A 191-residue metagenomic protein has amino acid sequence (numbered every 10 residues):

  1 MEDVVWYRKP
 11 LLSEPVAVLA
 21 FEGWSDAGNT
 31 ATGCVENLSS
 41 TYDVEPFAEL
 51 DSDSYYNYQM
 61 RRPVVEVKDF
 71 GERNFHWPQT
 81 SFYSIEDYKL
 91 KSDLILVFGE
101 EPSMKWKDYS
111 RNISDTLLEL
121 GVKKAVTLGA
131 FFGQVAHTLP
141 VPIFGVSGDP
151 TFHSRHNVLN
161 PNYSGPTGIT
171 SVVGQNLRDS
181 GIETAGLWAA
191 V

Functional and structural regions predicted by a protein language model:
M1-G99: N-terminal short beta-loop-beta anion/metal-coordinating cradle
F21-S25, V97-W106, H156-S164: Flexible, glycine/proline-enriched loop segments at strand-loop-helix junctions that form or flank small-ligand binding
D26-G33, M104, D108, S164 (+2 more regions): Conserved active-site and cofactor/substrate-binding residues in soluble primary-metabolism enzymes
G33, N37, N112, V172 (+1 more regions): Alpha-helical scaffold segments in soluble metabolic enzymes
S92, E100-T151: Internal, conserved structured core segments that host functional sites
Q134-V191: Catalytic cores of processing enzymes, dominated by hydrolases/peptidases, characterized by acidic/His-rich
